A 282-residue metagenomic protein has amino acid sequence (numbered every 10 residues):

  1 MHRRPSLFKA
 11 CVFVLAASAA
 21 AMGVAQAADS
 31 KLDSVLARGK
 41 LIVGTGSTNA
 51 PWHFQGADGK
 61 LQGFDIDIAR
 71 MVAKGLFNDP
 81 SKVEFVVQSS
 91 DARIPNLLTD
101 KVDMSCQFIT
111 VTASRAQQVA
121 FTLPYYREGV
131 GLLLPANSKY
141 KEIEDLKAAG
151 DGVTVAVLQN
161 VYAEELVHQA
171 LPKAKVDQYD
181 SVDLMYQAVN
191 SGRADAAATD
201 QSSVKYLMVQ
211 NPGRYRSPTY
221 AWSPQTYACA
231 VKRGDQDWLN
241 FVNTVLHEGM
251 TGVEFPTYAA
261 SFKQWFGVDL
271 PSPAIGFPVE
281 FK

Functional and structural regions predicted by a protein language model:
A27-C106, Q117: Extracytoplasmic small-molecule ligand-binding "clamshell" domains of the periplasmic binding protein/Venus flytrap
I42-P51, L61-L76, T110, G131-D180 (+2 more regions): Bilobed "Venus flytrap"/periplasmic-binding protein-like clamshell domains and structurally analogous long
S47, Y126-N137, Q201-L246, V268-K282: Periplasmic-binding protein-like
D67-G75, N137, G152-V153, V161 (+1 more regions): Extended ligand-binding regions for polar small-molecule ligands
R70, K74, S81-L146, Y215-R216 (+1 more regions): Acidic, polar ligand-binding/catalytic clefts
V83-P95, K141, Q159, D177-Q187 (+2 more regions): Short helix-initiation/N-cap motifs at beta->coil->alpha
A92, F108-Q118, L166-Q169, A188-P224: A ligand-binding cleft/hinge motif common to bilobed small-molecule-binding domains
Y162-D177, S217, L246-K282: Ligand-binding clefts/hinges and TM-proximal coupling segments of bilobed small-molecule sensing domains
